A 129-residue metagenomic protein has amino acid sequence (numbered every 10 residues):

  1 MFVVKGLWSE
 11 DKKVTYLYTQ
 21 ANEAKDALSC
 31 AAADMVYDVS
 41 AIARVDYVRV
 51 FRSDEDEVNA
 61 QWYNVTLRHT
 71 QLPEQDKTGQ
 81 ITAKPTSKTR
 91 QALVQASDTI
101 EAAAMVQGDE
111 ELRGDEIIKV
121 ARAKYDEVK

Functional and structural regions predicted by a protein language model:
M1-D11, P73-T82: Eukaryote-biased recognition of intrinsically disordered, low-complexity regulatory segments
M1-V3, W62, L93-Q95: A generic structural signal for ordered secondary structure
K5-L7, T66-R68, L93: Residue-level recognition of well-ordered beta-strand positions that form the cores of beta-sheet-rich folds across
S9-D11, A24, R68-L72, S97-T99 (+1 more regions): Generic structural motif
E10-D34, V50: N-terminal interaction modules that seed assembly of large macromolecular complexes
K12-E23, I81-T99: A short, exposed loop/beta-hairpin motif centered on an aromatic-Gly-Thr core
V14, A33-Q75, T89-R90, A104-K129: Short, mixed-charge low-complexity intrinsically disordered segments
D26-A27, I100-A104: Short amphipathic alpha-helices within nucleic acid-binding modules
